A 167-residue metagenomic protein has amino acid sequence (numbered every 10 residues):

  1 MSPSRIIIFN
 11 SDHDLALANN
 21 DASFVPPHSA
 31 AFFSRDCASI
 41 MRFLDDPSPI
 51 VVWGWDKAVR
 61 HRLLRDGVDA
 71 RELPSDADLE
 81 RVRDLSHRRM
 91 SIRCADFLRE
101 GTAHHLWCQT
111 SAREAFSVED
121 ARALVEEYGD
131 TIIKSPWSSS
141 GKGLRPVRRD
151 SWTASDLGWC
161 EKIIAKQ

Functional and structural regions predicted by a protein language model:
S2-I6: Extreme N-terminal starter segment of soluble prokaryotic enzymes
I8-L17, S29-E127, S138-S139: Conserved N-proximal alpha/beta basic substrate-recognition cap immediately N-terminal to, or forming the N-lobe
A22-V25, V147-R149: Short secondary-structure boundary/capping segments
P27-H28, G143: A generic structural signal for short coil/turn motifs at secondary-structure boundaries
A112-E114, D130-C160: Glycine-rich phosphate-binding loop of ATP-grasp-fold ATP-dependent ligases
A165-Q167: Long, internal scaffold/assembly segments composed of regular secondary structure
